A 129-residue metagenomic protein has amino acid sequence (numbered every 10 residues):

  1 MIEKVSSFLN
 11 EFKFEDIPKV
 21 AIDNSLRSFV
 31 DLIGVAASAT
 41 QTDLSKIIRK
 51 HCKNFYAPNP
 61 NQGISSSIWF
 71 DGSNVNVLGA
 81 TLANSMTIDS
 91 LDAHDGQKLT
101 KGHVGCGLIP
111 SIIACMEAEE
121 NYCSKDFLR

Functional and structural regions predicted by a protein language model:
M1-R129: N-terminal core-entry segment
